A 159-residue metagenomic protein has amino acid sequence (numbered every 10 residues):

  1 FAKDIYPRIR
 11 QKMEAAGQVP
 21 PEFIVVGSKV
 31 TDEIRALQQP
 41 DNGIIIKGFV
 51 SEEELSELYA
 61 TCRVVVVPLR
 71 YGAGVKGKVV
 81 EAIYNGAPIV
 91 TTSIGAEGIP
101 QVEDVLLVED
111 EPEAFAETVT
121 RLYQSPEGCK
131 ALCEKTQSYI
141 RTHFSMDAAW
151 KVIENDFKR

Functional and structural regions predicted by a protein language model:
F1-A2, F23, A82, F115 (+1 more regions): A structural motif in glycosyltransferase catalytic domains
F1-Q38, I45-E53, A60: Conserved catalytic-core segment of nucleotide-activated headgroup transferases in glycan assembly
A60-G74, A87-P88: Acidic donor-binding loop of glycosyltransferase active sites
R70-G72, P88, I94-E97, E113: Flexible glycine-rich beta->alpha loop in the catalytic core of nucleotide-sugar glycosyltransferases
K78-E81, P88-T91: Short hydrophobic beta-strand element within catalytic cores of glycosyltransferases and related nucleotide-activated
S93-L107: Short acidic/histidine- and often glycine-rich active-site loop of Leloir-type glycosyltransferases that engages
V105-E113, R121-P126: Conserved acidic donor-binding segment of nucleotide-sugar-dependent glycosyltransferases
E127-K158: A charged, aromatic-enriched C-terminal amphipathic alpha-helix characteristic of glycosyltransferases across folds
